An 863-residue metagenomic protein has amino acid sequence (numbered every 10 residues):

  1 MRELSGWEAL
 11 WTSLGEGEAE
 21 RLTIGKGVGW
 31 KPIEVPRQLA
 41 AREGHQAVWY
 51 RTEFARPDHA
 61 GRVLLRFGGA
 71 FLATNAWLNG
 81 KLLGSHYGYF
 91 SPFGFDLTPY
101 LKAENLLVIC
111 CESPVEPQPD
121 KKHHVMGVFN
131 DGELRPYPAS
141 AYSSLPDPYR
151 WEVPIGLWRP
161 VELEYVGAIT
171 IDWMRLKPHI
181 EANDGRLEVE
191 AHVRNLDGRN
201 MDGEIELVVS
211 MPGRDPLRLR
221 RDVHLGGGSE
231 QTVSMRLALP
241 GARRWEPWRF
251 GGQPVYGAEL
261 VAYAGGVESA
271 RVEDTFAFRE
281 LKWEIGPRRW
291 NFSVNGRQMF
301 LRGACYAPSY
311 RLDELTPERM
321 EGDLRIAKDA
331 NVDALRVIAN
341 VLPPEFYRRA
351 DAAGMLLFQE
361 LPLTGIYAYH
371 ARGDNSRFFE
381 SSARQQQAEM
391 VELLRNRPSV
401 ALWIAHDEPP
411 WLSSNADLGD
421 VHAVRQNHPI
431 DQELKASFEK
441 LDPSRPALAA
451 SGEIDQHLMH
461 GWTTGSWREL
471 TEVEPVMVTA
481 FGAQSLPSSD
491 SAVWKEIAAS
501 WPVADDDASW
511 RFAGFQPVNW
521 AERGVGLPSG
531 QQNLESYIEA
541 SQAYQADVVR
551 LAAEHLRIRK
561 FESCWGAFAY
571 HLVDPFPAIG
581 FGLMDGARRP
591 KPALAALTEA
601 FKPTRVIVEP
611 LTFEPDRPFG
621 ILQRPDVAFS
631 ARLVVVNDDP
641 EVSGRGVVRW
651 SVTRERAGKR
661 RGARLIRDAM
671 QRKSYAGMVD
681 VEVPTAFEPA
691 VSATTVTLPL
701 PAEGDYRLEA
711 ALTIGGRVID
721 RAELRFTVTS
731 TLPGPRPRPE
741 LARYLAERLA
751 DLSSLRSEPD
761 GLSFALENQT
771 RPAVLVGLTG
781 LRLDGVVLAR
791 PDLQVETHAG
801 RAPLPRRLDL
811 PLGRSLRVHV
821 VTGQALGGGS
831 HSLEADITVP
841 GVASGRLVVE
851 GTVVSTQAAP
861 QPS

Functional and structural regions predicted by a protein language model:
M1-V337, R349, L402, K440 (+3 more regions): Secreted/periplasmic carbohydrate-active enzymes, especially glycoside hydrolases
A19-K26, S491-S500, L778-T779: Short Gly/aromatic-enriched secondary-structure transition segments
P36-R37, I579-G582, G777: A short acidic (Asp/Glu
Y100-C110, L315-V332, P502-G514, G530-N533 (+1 more regions): Short, solvent-exposed cationic patches
V255-E280, R445-P446, A750-T770: Short, basic/low-complexity N-terminal boundary segments at the transition from targeting/disordered tails
A277-W290, L458-E472, L762-L781: Short acidic, Pro/Gly- and aromatic-enriched capping/linker segments at domain boundaries
E321, A334-D585, F613: Substrate-binding/catalytic cleft of secreted carbohydrate-active enzymes, primarily glycoside hydrolases
P735-S863: Terminal leader/tail segments of proteins
